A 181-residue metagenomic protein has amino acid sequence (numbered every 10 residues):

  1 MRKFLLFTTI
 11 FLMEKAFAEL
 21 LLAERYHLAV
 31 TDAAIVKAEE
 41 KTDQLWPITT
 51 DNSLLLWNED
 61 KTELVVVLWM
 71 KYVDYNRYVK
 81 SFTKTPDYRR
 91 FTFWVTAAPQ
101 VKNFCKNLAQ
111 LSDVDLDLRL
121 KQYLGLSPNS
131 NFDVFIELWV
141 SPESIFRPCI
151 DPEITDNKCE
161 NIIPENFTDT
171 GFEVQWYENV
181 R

Functional and structural regions predicted by a protein language model:
F4-L12: Sec-dependent N-terminal signal peptides
E14-A18: Sec/Tat signal peptide C-region and signal peptidase I cleavage site
E19-W94: ADP-ribose/NAD+-binding catalytic cleft of ART/PARP-like enzymes
D74-N76, Q100-F104, I145-R147: Primarily extracytoplasmic ectodomains and periplasmic/lumenal surface modules that are beta-strand-rich
W94-V95, E137: Structural recognition of the beta-strand scaffold that forms the well-ordered cores of secreted hydrolase catalytic
P99-D117: Short active-site loop/helix that positions an aromatic residue
K121-R181: Conserved NAD+-utilizing ADP-ribose enzyme module
